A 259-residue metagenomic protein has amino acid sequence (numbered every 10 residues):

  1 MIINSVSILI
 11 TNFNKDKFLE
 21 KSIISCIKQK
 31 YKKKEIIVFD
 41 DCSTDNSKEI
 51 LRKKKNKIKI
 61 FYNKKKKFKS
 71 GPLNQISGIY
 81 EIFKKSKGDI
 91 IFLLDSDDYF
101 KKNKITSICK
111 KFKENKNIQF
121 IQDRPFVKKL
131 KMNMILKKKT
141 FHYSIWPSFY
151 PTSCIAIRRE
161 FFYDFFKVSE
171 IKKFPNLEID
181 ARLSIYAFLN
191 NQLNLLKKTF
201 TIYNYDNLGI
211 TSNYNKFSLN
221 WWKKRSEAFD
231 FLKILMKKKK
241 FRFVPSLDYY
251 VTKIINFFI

Functional and structural regions predicted by a protein language model:
N4-S7, S25, E35, R182: Cell-envelope/extracellular polymer assembly enzymes that use nucleotide-activated donors
K15-K28: Short, well-formed alpha-helical segments that are part of the catalytic scaffolds of diverse glycosyltransferases
D40-E49, K65, D95: A conserved acidic beta->alpha catalytic loop
N46, D98-K111: Acidic donor-binding/catalytic loop of UDP-sugar-dependent glycosyltransferases, especially processive GT2
N63-F83, I105-K167, F229-L232, L247: Flexible acidic/His/Gly-enriched loops in nucleotide-sugar-dependent glycosyltransferase catalytic domains
I91: Short aromatic/hydrophobic "clamp" motif used to bind/position activated sugar donors
L94, F100-K104, V127, I157 (+2 more regions): Hydrophobic/aromatic residue at the end of a short beta strand that borders the catalytic acidic motif
T140-F217: Conserved nucleotide-sugar donor-binding catalytic segment
